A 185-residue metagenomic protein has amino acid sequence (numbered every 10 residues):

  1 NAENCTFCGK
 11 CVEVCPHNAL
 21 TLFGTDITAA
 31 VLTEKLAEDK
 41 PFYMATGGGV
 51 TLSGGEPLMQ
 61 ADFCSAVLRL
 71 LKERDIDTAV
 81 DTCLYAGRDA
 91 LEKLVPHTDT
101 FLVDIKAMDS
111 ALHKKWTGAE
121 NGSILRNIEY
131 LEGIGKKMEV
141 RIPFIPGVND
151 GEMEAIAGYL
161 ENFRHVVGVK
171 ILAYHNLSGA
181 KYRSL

Functional and structural regions predicted by a protein language model:
N1-N18, E56: Cysteine-centered iron-sulfur cluster-binding motifs in ferredoxin-type domains/subunits of redox enzymes
N4, T25-V31: FAD-binding FR-type
A19-G24: Iron-sulfur (Fe-S) cluster-binding segments and ferredoxin-like electron-carrier domains, especially [2Fe-2S]
A30-G179: Conserved AdoMet/S-adenosylmethionine-binding subsite of the radical SAM
R183-L185: Short glycine/proline- and charge-enriched loop/turn segments that cap or connect secondary-structure elements
